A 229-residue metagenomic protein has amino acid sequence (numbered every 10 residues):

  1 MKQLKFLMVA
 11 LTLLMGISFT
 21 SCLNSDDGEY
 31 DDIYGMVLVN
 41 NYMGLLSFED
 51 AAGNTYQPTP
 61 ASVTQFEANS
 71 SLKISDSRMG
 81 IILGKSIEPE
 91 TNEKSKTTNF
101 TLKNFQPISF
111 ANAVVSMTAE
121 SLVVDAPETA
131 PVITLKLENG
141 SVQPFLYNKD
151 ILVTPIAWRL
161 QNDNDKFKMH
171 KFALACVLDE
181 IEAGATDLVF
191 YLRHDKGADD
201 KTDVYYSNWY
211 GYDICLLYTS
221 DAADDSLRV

Functional and structural regions predicted by a protein language model:
K2-F6, T12-G44: Bacterial Sec-dependent N-terminal signal peptides
G44-P60: OB-fold (S1/OB) nucleic-acid-binding surfaces
T55-S71: Beta-strand/loop nucleic-acid-binding surfaces
S71-K94, T98: Flexible glycine-rich surface loops and low-complexity tracts that mediate binding to linear polymers
T97-L152, A157: Surface-exposed beta-loop interaction hotspot
L135-K201: Short helix-loop boundary/capping segments
V204-I214: Aromatic sugar-binding surface patches on proteins that engage polysaccharides or sugar-phosphate polymers
Y218-D225: Conserved small/polar residues in nucleotide/adenosyl-binding loops
